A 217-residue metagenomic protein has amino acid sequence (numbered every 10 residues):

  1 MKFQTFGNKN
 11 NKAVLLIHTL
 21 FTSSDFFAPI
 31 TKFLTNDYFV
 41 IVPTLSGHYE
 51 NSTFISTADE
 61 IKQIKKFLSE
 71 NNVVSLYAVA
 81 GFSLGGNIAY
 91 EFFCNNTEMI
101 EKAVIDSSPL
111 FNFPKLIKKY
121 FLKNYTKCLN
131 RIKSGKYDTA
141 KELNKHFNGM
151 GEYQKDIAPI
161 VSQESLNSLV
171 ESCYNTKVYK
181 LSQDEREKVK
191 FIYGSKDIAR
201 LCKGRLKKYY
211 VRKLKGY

Functional and structural regions predicted by a protein language model:
Q4-E50: Conserved HGGG/HGGXW glycine-rich cap/lid loop of the alpha/beta-hydrolase fold
I41-A78: Active-site loop/oxyanion-hole signature of alpha/beta-hydrolase fold enzymes
V79-G81, D106: Short beta-strand immediately N-terminal to the catalytic nucleophile in serine-hydrolase-like folds
G81-G85, A89: Gly/Ala-rich beta-loop-alpha elbow adjacent to hydrolase catalytic centers
Y90, C94-N95, K102-R131: Flexible "cap/lid" loop of the alpha/beta hydrolase fold
L116, R131-Q183: Conserved alpha/beta-hydrolase catalytic His-Asp/Glu region
S168-K207: Conserved serine/cysteine hydrolase catalytic core
K207-Y217: Catalytic histidine neighborhood in serine/cysteine hydrolases with alpha/beta-hydrolase-type architecture
